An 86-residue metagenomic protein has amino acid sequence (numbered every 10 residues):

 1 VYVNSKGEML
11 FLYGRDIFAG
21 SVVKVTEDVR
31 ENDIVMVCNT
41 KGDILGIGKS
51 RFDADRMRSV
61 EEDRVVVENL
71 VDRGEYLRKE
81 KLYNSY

Functional and structural regions predicted by a protein language model:
V1-Y86: Accessory RNA 3′-end/elbow-binding domains used by RNA modification enzymes
